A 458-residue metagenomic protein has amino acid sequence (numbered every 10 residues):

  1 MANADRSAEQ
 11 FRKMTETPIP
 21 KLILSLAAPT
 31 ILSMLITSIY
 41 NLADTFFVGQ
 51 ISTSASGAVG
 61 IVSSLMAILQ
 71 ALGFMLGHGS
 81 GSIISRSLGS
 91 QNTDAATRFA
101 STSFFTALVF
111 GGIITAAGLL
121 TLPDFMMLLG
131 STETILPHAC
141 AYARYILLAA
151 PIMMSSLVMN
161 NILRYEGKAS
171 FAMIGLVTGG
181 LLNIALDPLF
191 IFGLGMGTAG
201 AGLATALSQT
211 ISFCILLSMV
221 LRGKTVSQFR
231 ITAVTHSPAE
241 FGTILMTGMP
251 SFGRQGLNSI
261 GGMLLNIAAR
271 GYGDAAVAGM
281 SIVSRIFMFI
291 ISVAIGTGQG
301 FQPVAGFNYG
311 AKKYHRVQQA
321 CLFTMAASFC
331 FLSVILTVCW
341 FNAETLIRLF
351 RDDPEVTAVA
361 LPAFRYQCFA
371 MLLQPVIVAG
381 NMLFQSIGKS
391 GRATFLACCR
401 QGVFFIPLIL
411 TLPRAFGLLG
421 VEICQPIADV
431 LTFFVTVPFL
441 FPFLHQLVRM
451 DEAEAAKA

Functional and structural regions predicted by a protein language model:
M1-A27, I84-P151, G193-M249, A305-A370 (+1 more regions): Short alpha-helical transmembrane segments in multi-pass integral membrane proteins
M14-F46, Q50-I51, A67-G79, I83 (+6 more regions): N-terminal transmembrane alpha-helices
S25-D44, Y145, G179, S208-S212 (+4 more regions): Transmembrane helical elements of multi-pass membrane transporters/channels
T30, M34, F46, S63 (+17 more regions): Transmembrane alpha-helix boundary and packing residues in multipass membrane permease domains and related
L35, I39-G57, M126-E133, L189-M196 (+5 more regions): Helix-terminus/linker motif at the lipid-water interface of multi-pass membrane proteins
S56-A116, M153-A172, G279-A343, Q374-L396: Small-residue-rich hydrophobic transmembrane alpha-helices
G77, I146-R164, A172-G180, A201-C214 (+4 more regions): Short runs within selected transmembrane alpha-helices of multi-pass transporters and secretion channels
V378, F404-P413: Transmembrane alpha-helical segments of integral membrane proteins
